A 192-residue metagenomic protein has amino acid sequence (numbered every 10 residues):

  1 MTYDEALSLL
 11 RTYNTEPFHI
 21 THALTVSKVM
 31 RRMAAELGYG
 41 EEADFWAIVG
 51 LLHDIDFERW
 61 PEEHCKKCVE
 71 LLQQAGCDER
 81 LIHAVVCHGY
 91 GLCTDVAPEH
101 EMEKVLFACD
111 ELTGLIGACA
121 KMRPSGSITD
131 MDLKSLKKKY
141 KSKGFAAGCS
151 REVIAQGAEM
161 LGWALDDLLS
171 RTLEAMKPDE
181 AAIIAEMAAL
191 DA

Functional and structural regions predicted by a protein language model:
M1, T21-T25, E63, R80 (+6 more regions): Conserved active-site and cofactor/substrate-binding residues in soluble primary-metabolism enzymes
M1-W60: Acidic/His-rich, divalent-metal-binding segments that scaffold phosphate/diphosphate chemistry
E5-P17, K28, A34, A97 (+3 more regions): Metal-centered catalytic cores of metalloenzymes
R11, L24-R31, K66-V69, I116-C119 (+3 more regions): Predominant activation on well-ordered alpha-helical scaffold segments within soluble catalytic domains
Y39-F145: Divalent metal-dependent catalytic cores for phosphoryl transfer on phosphate-bearing substrates
M131, S135-A192: A structured, mid-to-C-terminal "fold-capping" secondary-structure block
